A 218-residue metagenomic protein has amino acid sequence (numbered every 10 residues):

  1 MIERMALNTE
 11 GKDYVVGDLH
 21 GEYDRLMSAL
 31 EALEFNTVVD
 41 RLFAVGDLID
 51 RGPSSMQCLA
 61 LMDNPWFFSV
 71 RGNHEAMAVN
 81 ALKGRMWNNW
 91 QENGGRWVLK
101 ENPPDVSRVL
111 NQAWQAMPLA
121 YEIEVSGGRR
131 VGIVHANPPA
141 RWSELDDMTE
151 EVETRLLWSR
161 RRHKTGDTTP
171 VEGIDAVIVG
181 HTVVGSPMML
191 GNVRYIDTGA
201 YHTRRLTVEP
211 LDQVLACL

Functional and structural regions predicted by a protein language model:
M1-Q57: N-terminal active-site segment of His-dependent metallophosphoesterases
L7-Y14, E122-G132, L190: Beta-strand-turn-beta hairpins that frame and shape the catalytic cleft of phosphate-ester-processing enzymes
V15, L42-A44, S69-V70, G132 (+2 more regions): Residue-level marker for buried hydrophobic side chains located in beta-strands that build the well-ordered beta-sheet
D18, D47, M62, G72-N73 (+5 more regions): Divalent metal-coordination and catalytic microenvironments
H20-D24, D50-P53, A76-N80, P139-R141 (+2 more regions): Active-site environment of divalent metal-dependent phosphoester hydrolases
S55-I123, G127-R130, D147, T154-T165: Active-site neighborhood of divalent metal-dependent phosphoester bond hydrolases
E122, I133-H135, V208-D212: Short, well-ordered beta-strand micro-motif
R155-L218: Conserved beta-sheet core of the metallophosphoesterase superfamily
